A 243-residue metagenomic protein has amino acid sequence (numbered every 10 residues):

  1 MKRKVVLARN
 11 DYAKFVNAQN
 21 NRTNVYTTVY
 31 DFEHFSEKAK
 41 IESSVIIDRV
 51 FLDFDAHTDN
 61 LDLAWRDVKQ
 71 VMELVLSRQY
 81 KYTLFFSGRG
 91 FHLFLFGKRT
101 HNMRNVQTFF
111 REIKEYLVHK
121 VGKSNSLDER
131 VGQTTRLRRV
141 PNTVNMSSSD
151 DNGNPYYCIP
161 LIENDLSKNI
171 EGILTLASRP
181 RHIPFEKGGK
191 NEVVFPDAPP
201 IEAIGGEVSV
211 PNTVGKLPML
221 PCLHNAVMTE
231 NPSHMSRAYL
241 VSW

Functional and structural regions predicted by a protein language model:
M1-R89, L95-V118, N212-K216, P232-M235: Signature for HUH/AEP ssDNA processing cores
L7, Y12-V16, F35, I170-I173 (+2 more regions): Extended hydrophobic/Leu-rich segments
A39-K40, K81, S126-L127, A226-N231 (+1 more regions): Generic recognition of flexible, low-complexity loop/linker segments
I46, V50, R136-T143, C222: Residue-level preference for alpha-helix termini and adjacent loops
L61, E73, G90-M103, N142-S149 (+1 more regions): Modules that initiate DNA replication and primer synthesis
Y80, K98-Y157, E163-F185: Flexible helix-coil linker/hinge segments at domain or subdomain boundaries
S87-F91, G132-R136, R237: Short, conserved alpha-helical segments within structured domains
